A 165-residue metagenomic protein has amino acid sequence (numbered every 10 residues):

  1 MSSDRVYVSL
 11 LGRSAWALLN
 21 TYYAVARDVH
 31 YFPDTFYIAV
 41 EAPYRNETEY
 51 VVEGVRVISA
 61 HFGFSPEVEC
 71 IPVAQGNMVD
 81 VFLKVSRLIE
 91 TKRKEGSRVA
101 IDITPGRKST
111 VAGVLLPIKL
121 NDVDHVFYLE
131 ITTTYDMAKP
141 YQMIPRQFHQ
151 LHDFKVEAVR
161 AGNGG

Functional and structural regions predicted by a protein language model:
M1-R98, S109-G165: Long, low-complexity, Lys/Arg-enriched
R98-T104: Short glycine-rich phosphate-binding loop at a beta-alpha junction
